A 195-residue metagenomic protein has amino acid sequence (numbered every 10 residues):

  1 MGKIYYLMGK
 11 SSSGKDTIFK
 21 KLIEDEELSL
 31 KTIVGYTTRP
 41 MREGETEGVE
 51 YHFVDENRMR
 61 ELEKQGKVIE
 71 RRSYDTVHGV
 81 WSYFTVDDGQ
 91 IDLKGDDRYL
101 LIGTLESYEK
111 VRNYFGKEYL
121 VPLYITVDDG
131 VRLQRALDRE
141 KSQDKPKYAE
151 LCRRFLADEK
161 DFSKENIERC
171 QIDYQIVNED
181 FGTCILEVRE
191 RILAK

Functional and structural regions predicted by a protein language model:
L7: Hydrophobic anchor at the beta1->P-loop junction of P-loop NTPases
K10: P-loop (Walker A) phosphate-binding loop of NTP-binding proteins
K15-D16: Walker A/P-loop
E24-I33: Post-Walker A helix-loop "phosphate-sensing" segment adjacent to the P-loop in P-loop NTPases
T37-Y99, G103-L105: ATP-dependent small-molecule kinase phosphotransfer cores that center on conserved nucleotide phosphate-binding segments
Q65-I69, D138-Q143, R191-A194: Conserved AAA+ ATPase "sensor/coupling" helix adjacent to the nucleotide-binding pocket
R98-T104, F115-E140: Conserved phosphate-donor/acceptor-positioning beta-strand/loop module used by diverse small-molecule
K141-R191: Small-molecule kinase domains that catalyze NTP-dependent phosphoryl transfer to phosphate-bearing small molecules
